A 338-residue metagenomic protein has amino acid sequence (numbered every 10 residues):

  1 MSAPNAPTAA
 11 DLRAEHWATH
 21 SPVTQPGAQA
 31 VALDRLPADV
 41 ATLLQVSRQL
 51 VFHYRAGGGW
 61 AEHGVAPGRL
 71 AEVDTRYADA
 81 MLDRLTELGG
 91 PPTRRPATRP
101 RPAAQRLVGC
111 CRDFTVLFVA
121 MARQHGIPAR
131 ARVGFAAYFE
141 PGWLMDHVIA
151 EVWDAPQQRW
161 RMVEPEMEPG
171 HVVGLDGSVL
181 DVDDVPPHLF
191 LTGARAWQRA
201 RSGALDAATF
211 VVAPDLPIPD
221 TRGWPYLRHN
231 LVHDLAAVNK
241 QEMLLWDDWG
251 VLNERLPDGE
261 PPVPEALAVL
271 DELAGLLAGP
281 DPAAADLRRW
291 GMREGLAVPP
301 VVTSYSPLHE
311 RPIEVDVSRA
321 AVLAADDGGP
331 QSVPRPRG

Functional and structural regions predicted by a protein language model:
M1-A6: Intrinsically disordered, low-complexity N-terminal segments that are enriched in acidic
P7-Q105: Secondary-structure boundary elements
A9, A14-V23, L44, R48-H53 (+4 more regions): His-Asp-centered catalytic microenvironments across diverse enzyme cores, prominently the transglutaminase-like
T19, V23, A285-G338: Sequence termini and other peripheral, non-core segments
L36, L107-C111, P225, L231: Aromatic-acidic/polar surface patches that form glycan- and anion
T42, Y77, T86, A274 (+3 more regions): Low-complexity, compositionally biased segments
A71-V148: Active-site neighborhood of thiol-dependent amide/isopeptide-bond enzymes
